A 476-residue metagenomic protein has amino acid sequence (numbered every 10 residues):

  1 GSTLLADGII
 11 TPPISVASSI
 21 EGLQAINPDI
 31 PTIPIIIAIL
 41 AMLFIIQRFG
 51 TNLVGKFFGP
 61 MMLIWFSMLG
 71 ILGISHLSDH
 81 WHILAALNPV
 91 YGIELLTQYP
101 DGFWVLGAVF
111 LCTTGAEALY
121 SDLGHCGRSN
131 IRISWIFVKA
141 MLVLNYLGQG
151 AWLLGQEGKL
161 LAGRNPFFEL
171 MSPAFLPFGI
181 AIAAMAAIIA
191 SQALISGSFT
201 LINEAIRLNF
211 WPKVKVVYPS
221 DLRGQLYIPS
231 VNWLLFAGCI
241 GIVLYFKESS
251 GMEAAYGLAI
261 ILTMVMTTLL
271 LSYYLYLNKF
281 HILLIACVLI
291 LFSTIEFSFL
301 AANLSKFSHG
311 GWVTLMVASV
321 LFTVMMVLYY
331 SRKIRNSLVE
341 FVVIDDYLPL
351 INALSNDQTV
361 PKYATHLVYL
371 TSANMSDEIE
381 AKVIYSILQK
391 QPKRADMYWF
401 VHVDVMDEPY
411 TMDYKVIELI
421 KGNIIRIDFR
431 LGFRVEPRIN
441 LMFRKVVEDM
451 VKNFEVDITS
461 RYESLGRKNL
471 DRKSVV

Functional and structural regions predicted by a protein language model:
G1-V476: The structured alpha-helical core of multi-pass membrane proteins
